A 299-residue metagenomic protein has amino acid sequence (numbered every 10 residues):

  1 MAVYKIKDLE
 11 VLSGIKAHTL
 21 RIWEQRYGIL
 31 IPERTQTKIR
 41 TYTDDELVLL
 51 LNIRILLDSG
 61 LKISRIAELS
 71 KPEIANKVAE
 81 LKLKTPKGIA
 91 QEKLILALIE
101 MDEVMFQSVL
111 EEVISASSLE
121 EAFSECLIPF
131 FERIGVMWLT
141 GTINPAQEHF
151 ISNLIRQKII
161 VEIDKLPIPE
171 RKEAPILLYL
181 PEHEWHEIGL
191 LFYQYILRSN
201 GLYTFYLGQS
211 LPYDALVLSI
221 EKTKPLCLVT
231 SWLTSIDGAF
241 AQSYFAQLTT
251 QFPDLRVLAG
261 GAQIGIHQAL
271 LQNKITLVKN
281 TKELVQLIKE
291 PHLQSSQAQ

Functional and structural regions predicted by a protein language model:
M1-E10: A short, Lys/Arg-rich alpha-helix, primarily the initiator
Y4-K5, H18, L51, F192 (+1 more regions): Short Gly/charged-rich anion-binding patches and loops
I6, L20, F245: Generic structural marker for isolated residues within well-ordered, non-membrane alpha-helices of soluble domains
D8, R21-I22, Y195, L218: Surface-exposed charge patches
L9, K16-H18, Q209-P212: Short glycine/proline-centered loop/turn elements that form peptide/ligand docking sites
L9-E10, R40-Y42, E182-H183, Y206: A generic secondary-structure micro-motif detector that highlights 1-2 residue hydrophobic/ambivalent hotspots embedded
L12-R21, Q25-P167: Long amphipathic alpha-helical segments
N144, F150-Q299: C-terminal regulatory/effector modules of DNA-binding transcriptional regulators
